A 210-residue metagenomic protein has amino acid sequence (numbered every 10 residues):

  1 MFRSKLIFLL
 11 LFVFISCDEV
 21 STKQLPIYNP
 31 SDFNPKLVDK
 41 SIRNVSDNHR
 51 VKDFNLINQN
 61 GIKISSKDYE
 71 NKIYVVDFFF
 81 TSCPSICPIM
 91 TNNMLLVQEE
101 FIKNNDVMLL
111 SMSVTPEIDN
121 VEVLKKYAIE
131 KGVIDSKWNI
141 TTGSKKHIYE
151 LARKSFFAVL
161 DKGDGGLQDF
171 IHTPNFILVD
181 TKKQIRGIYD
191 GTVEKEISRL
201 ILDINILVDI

Functional and structural regions predicted by a protein language model:
M1-D53, I210: N-terminal targeting signals for export/organelle localization
D18, K125-Y127, D135, L200 (+1 more regions): Non-catalytic interaction/Regulatory regions outside core domains
V51-K52, Y74, T173-N175: Short loop/turn microsegments at loop-to-beta-strand junctions
N55-L56, L178: Hydrophobic beta-strand positions
I64-M94, L109-L110: Short active-site neighborhood of thiol/selenol oxidoreductases, capturing the structured segment around
T91-L151: Structural microenvironment flanking redox-active thiols in thiol-disulfide oxidoreductases
K162-I210: Thiol-/selenol-based redox modules, centered on thioredoxin-like and closely related oxidoreductase domains
